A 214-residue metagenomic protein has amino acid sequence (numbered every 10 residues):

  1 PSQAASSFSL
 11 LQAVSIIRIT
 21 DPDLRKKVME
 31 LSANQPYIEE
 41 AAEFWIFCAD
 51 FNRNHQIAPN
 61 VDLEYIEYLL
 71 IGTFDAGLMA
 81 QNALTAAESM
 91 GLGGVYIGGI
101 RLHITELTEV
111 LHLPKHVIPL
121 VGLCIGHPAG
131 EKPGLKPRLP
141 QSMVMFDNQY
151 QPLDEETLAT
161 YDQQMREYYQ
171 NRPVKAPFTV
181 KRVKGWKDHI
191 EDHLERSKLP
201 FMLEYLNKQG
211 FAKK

Functional and structural regions predicted by a protein language model:
Q3-K214: Acidic, surface-exposed loops and disordered segments
